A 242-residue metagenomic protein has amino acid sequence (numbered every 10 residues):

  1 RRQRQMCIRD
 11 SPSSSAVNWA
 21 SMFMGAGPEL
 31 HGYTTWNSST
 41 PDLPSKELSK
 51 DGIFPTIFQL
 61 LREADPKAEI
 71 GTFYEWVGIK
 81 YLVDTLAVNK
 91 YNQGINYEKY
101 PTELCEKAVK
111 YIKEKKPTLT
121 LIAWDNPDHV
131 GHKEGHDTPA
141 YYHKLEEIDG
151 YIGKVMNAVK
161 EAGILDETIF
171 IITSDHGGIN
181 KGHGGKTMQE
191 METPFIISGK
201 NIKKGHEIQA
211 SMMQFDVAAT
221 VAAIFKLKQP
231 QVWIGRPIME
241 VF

Functional and structural regions predicted by a protein language model:
R1-I8: Short, small-residue-biased leader/transition segments that mark boundaries at the very start of proteins
Q5, S21-F23, L60, E69-Y74 (+5 more regions): Structural recognition of the beta-strand scaffold that forms the well-ordered cores of secreted hydrolase catalytic
R9, W19-A20, D42-S49, G94-E98 (+4 more regions): Second-shell loop/turn segments in exported
R9-A26, Y74-K80: Short, solvent-exposed turn/loop segments enriched in Gly/Ser/Thr/Pro and often Arg
F23, W36, K186-K228, M239: Substrate-binding rim/cap in mid-to-C-terminal beta-strand-loop elements of soluble/periplasmic
E29-T35, T40-Y100: Catalytic-site neighborhoods of secreted/periplasmic enzymes that process anionic sulfate/phosphate groups
K80-N92, E106-G150, K154: Active-site His/acidic residue clusters
K144-M188, V221: Metal-dependent active-site segment of extracytoplasmic phospho-/sulfohydrolases and closely related
